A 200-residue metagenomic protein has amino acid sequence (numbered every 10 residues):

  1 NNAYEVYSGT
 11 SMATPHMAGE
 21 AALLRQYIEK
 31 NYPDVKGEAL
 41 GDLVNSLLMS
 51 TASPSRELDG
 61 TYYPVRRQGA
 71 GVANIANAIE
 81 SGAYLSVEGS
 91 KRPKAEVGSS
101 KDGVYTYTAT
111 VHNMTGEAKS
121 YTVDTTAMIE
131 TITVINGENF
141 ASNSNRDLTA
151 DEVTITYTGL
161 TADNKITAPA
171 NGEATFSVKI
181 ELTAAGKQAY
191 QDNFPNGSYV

Functional and structural regions predicted by a protein language model:
N1-G60, Q188: Hydrolase catalytic cores
G9, G98-V104, P169-T175: Solvent-exposed, conformationally flexible loop/turn segments
T10-A13, M17, G37, G41 (+4 more regions): Active-site-proximal structural scaffolding
R25-E29, S53, M114, M128-E130 (+1 more regions): Hydrophobic alpha-helix feature that most strongly marks membrane-spanning transmembrane helices and their immediate
E57-G82: Zinc-dependent metallohydrolase catalytic domains
I75-K119: Beta-sheet-dominated interaction scaffolds and their linkers
L85-K94, G116-Q191: Surface-exposed binding patches on compact interaction domains or structured appendages
K101-A109, K187-V200: Short, solvent-exposed loop/turn segments enriched in Ser/Thr/Gly
